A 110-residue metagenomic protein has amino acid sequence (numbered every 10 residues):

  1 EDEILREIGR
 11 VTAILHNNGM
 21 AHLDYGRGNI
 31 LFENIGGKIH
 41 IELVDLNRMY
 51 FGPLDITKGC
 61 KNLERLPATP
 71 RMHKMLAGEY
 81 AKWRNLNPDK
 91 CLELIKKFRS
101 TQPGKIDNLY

Functional and structural regions predicted by a protein language model:
E1-G28: Conserved kinase catalytic-core helix
H16, A21, G37, L54-T57: Residue-level signal for the start and early helices of compact helical domains
D24, N34, Y50-G52: Activation segment
G28-I30, D45: Catalytic DNA-binding helix-loop module of base-excision-repair DNA glycosylases/AP lyases
F32-K38: Activation-loop N-terminal segment of eukaryotic-like protein kinases
I39-L109: C-lobe/activation-segment region of protein kinase-like
